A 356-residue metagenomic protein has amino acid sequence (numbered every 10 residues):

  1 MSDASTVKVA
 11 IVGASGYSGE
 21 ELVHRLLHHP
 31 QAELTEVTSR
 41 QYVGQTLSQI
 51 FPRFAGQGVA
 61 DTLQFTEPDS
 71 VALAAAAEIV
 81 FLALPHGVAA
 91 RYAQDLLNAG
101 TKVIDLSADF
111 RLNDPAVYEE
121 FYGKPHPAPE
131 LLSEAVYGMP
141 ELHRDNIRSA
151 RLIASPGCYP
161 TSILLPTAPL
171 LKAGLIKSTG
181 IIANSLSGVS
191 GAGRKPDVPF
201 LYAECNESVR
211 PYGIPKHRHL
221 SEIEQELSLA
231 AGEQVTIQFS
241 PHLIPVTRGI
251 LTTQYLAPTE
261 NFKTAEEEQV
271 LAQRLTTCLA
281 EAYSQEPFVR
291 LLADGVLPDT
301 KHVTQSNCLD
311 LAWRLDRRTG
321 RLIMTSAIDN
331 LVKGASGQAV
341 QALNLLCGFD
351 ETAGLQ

Functional and structural regions predicted by a protein language model:
S2-E207, Y212-I214, R314-R317, A353-L355: N-terminal Rossmann-like NAD(P) cofactor-binding subdomain of oxidoreductases, focused on the glycine-rich
D3-A4, E260-K263, C347-L355: Generic C-terminal helix-cap and adjacent flexible tail
K8-I11, A154, T253-Y255, M324-A327: Short glycine-rich or small-residue beta-strand-to-loop segments that form or flank ligand, phosphate, metal/Fe-S
Y17, E134, C158-L165, I214-E222 (+5 more regions): Conserved active-site and cofactor/substrate-binding residues in soluble primary-metabolism enzymes
E21, R25, L165-P169, E222-E226 (+3 more regions): Alpha-helical scaffold segments in soluble metabolic enzymes
E33-A76, T179-S185, V189-M324: C-terminal substrate-binding/catalytic lobe of Rossmann-fold NAD(P)-dependent oxidoreductases
P169-A173, A257, A342-F349: Active-site catalytic microenvironments for nucleophilic, acid-base chemistry
C308-L311, L315-Q356: NAD(P)-dependent Rossmann-like dehydrogenase/reductase catalytic/cofactor-binding core
